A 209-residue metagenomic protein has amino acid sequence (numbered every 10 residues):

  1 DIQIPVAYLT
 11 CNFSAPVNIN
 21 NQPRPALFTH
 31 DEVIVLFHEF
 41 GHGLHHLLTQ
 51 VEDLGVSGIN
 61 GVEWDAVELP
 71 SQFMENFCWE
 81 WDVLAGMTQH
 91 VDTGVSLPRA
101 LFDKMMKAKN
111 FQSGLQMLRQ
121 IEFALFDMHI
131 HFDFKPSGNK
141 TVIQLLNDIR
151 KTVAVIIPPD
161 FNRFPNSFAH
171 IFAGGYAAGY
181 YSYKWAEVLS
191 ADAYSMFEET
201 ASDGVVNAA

Functional and structural regions predicted by a protein language model:
D1-A209: Cation-handling catalytic/transport regions enriched in His/Asp/Glu
